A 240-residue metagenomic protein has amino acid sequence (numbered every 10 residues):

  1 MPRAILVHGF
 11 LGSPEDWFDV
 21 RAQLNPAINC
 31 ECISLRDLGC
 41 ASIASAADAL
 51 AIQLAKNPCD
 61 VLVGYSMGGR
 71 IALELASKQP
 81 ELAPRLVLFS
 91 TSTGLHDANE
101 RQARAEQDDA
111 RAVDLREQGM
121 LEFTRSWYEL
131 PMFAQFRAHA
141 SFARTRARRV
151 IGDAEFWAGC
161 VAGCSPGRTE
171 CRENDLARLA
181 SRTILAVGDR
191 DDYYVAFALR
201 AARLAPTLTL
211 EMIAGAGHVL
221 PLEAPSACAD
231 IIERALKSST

Functional and structural regions predicted by a protein language model:
M1-C40: Conserved HGGG/HGGXW glycine-rich cap/lid loop of the alpha/beta-hydrolase fold
S45-D60: Conserved acidic catalytic loop of the alpha/beta-hydrolase fold
L62-G64, F89: Short beta-strand immediately N-terminal to the catalytic nucleophile in serine-hydrolase-like folds
G64-G68, A72: Gly/Ala-rich beta-loop-alpha elbow adjacent to hydrolase catalytic centers
S77, P84-R116: Flexible "cap/lid" loop of the alpha/beta hydrolase fold
V150, A154-R200: Conserved serine/cysteine hydrolase catalytic core
R203-H218: Catalytic histidine neighborhood in serine/cysteine hydrolases with alpha/beta-hydrolase-type architecture
A216-P225, A229: Catalytic histidine-centered segment of alpha/beta-hydrolase-like enzymes
